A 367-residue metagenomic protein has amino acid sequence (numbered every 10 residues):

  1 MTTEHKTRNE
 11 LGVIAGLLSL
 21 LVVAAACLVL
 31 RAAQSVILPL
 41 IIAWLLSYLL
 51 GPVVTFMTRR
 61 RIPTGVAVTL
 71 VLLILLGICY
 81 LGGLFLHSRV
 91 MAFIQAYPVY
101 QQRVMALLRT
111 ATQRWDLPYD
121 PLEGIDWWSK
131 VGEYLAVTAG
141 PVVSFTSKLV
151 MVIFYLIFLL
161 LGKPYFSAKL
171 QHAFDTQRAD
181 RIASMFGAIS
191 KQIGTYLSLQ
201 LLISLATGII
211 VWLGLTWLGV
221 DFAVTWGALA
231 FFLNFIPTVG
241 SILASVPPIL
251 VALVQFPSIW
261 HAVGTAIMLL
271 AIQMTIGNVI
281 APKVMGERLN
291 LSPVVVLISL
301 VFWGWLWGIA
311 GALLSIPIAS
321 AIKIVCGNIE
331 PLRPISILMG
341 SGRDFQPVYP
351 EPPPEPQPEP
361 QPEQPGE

Functional and structural regions predicted by a protein language model:
M1-L84, C326-G327, P331-E367: Anchoring transmembrane alpha helix of integral membrane proteins
T2-H5, V53-R60, V66, L81-I153 (+1 more regions): Juxtamembrane membrane-interface segments in integral membrane proteins
A15, P141-I267: Alpha-helical transmembrane segments and their immediate interhelical loop/hinge regions in multi-pass membrane
L17-A25, V29, V66-G82, T146-I153 (+11 more regions): Generic alpha-helical transmembrane segments of integral inner-membrane proteins, especially permease/transport modules
A32, V36-L40, L49-F56, F85-A96 (+7 more regions): Membrane-spanning helices that line or support transport/gating and their immediate boundary helices in channels
Q34-I42, W217-A228, F256-G264, L291-V296 (+1 more regions): Membrane-water interface of transmembrane alpha-helices in multipass transporters/channels
A43-L46, I74-G77, L156-L159, A228-F235 (+5 more regions): Hydrophobic transmembrane alpha-helices
A262-E367: Hydrophobic alpha-helical transmembrane segments of membrane transport and translocation systems, primarily multi-pass
